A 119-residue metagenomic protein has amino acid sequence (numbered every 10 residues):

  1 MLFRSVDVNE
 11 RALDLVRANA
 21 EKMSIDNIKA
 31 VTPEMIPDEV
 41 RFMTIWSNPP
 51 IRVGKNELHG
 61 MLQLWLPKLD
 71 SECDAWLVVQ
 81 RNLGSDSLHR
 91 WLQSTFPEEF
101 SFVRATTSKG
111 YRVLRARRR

Functional and structural regions predicted by a protein language model:
M1-L2: Short, small-residue-biased leader/transition segments that mark boundaries at the very start of proteins
S5-V40: S-adenosyl-L-methionine
D7-N9, E57, Q80: Short beta->alpha hinge that forms the Motif I/post-I loop of the SAM-binding pocket
E21-D26, S71, P97-F100: Short helix-capping segments at alpha-helix termini
F42-G54: Conserved proline-anchored active-site loop of SAM-dependent methyltransferases that bridges a beta-strand
I51-R52, Q80-S85: Short "lid" loop at the C-terminus of a central beta-strand within the Rossmann-like core of SAM-dependent
H59-D74: A short glycine-rich, Lys/Arg-flanked "PGG" loop and its adjoining helix->strand segment in the class I
G84-R119: Class I S-adenosyl-L-methionine
